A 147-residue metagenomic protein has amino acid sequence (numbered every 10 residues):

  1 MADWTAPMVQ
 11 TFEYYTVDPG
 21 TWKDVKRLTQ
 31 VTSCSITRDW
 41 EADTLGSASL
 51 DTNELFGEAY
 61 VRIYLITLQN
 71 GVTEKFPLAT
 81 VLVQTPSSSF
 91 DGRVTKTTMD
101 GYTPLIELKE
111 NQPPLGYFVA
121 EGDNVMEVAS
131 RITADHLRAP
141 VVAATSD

Functional and structural regions predicted by a protein language model:
M1-E58, D100-L108: Juxtamembrane "anchor/assembly" segments of surface/extracellular structural proteins
Y14-T21, L65-E74: Short acidic, glycine-rich loop/turn motifs
G20-D24, T73, V142-S146: Acidic Ser/Thr/Pro-rich low-complexity disordered segments that often serve as glycosylated linkers/stalks around
V31, V81-L82, A139: Short glycine-aromatic motifs
G46, A59-V61, P140-V142: Hydrophobic beta-strand segments of well-ordered beta-sheets in folded domains
E54-N70: Short coil-to-beta transition motif at edge beta-strands of beta-rich domains
L68-G101: Short beta-strand and beta-hairpin "edge-sheet" elements
R93-D147: Charged- and aromatic-enriched interaction segments used to assemble and dock large macromolecular complexes
